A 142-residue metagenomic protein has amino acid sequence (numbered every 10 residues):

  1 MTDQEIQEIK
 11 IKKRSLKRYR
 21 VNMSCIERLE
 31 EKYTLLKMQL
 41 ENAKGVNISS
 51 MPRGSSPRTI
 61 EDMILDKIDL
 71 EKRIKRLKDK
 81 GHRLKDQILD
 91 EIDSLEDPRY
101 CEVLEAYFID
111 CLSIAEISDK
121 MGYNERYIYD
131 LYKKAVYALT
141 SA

Functional and structural regions predicted by a protein language model:
M1-S94, S141-A142: N-terminal interaction/assembly modules
L84-Q87, P98-Y100, L131: N-terminal positioning helix adjacent to the helix-turn-helix/winged-helix DNA-binding module
L95-D110: Short amphipathic alpha helix immediately N-terminal
E116-D119: Short alpha-helical "recognition helix" segments of helix-turn-helix
I128-L139: DNA major-groove recognition helices of helix-turn-helix
